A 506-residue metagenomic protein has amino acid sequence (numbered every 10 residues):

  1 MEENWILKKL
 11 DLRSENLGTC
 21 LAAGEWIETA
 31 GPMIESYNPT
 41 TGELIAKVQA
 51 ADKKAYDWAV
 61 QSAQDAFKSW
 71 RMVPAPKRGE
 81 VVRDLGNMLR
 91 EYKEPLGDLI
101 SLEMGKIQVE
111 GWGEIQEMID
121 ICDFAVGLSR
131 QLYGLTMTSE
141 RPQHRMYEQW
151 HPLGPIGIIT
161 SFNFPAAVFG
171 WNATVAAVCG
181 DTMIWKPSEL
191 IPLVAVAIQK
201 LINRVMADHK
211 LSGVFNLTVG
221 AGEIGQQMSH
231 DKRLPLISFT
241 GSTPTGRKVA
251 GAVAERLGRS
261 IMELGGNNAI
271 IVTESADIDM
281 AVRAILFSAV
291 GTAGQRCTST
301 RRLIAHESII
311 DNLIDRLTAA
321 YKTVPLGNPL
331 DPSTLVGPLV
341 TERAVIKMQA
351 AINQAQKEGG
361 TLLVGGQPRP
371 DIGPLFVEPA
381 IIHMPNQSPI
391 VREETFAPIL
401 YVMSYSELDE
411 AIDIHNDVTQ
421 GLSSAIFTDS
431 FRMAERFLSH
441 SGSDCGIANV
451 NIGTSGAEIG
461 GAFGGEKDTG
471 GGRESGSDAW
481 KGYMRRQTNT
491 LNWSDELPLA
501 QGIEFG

Functional and structural regions predicted by a protein language model:
M1-T41: Hydrophobic face of amphipathic alpha-helices that form TPR/SEL1-like repeat modules and related alpha-solenoid
P39, K53-Y56, A75, K93 (+6 more regions): Residues at or immediately preceding the N-termini of alpha-helices
G42, R78, I100, C122 (+10 more regions): Residue-level signal for inorganic ion chemistry
E43-A46, L211, L234, I271 (+4 more regions): Conserved C-terminal structural/oligomerization subdomain of aldehyde/semialdehyde dehydrogenase
I45-A51, D65-M72, I158, I270-T273 (+5 more regions): Short, well-ordered beta-strand elements within core beta-sheets of diverse protein domains
I45-L132, Q143: Glycine-rich loop-to-alpha-helix module at the N-terminal edge of alpha/beta enzyme cores
G134-M280, Y405: Rossmann-like NAD(P) dinucleotide-binding subdomain of oxidoreductase/dehydrogenase enzymes
L201-R204, P244-N386, L408, D413 (+3 more regions): ALDH superfamily catalytic-core signature
